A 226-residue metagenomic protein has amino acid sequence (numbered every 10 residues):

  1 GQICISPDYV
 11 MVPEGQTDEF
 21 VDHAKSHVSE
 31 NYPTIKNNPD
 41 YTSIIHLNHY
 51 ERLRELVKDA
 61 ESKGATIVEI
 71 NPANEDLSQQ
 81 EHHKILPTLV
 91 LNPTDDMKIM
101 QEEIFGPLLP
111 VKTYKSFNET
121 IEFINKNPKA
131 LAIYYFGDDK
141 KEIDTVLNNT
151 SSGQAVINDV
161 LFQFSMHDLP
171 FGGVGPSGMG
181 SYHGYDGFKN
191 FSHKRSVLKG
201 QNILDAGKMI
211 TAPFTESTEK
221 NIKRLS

Functional and structural regions predicted by a protein language model:
G1-M11, N125, S181: Active-site PLP-lysine loop of aminotransferase-like
Q2, K58, V146-N148: A general structural signal for short secondary-structure junctions and capping/turn motifs
Q2-S6, K36-P39, N202-D205: Short coil/turn segments at secondary-structure boundaries
V12-K129, K141: NAD(P)-dependent aldehyde/semialdehyde dehydrogenase
L77-Q80, K84-S226: Conserved C-terminal structural/oligomerization subdomain of aldehyde/semialdehyde dehydrogenase
